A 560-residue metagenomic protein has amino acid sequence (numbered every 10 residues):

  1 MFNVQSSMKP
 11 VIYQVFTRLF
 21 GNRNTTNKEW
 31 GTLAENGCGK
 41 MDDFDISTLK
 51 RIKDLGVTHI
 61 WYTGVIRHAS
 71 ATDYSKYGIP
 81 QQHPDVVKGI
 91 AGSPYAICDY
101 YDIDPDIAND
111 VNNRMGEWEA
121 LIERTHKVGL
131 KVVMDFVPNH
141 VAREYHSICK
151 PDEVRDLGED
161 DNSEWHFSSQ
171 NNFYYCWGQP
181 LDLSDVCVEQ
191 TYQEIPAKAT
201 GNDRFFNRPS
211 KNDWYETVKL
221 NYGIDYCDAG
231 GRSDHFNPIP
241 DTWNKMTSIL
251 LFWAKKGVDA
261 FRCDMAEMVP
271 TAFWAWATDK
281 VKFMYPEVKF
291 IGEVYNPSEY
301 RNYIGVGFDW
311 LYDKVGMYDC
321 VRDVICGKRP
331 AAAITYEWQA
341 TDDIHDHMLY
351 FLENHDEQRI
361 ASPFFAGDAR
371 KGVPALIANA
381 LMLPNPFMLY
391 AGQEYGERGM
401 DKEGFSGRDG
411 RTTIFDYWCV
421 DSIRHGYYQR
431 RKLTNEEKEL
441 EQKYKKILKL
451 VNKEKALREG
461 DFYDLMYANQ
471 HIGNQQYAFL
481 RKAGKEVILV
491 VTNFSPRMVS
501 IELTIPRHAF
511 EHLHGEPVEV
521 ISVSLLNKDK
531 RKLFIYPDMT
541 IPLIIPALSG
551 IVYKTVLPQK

Functional and structural regions predicted by a protein language model:
M1-K131, N139-V141, H146-K150, R155-E164 (+6 more regions): N-terminal structural segment of carbohydrate-active enzymes
V11-Y13, I60-Y62, V132-M134, F261 (+3 more regions): Hydrophobic faces of well-ordered beta-strands that scaffold small-molecule active sites in alpha/beta enzyme cores
N22, T26-D42, A96-M115, T217-T242 (+4 more regions): The substrate-binding groove and active-site-proximal loops of carbohydrate-active enzymes, especially glycoside
R23, S70, D85-K88, H345 (+2 more regions): Loop/helix patches that line or flank the sugar-binding groove of alpha-linked glycan CAZymes
C38-I52, N237-A254, G372-L376: Short, acidic/polar
I122, H140, D152-L157, S168-L181 (+7 more regions): Active-site-proximal helices and loops of the catalytic beta/alpha 8
K127, K131, A142-A229, S233-F236 (+2 more regions): Active-site region of glycoside hydrolase catalytic domains
P496-K560: C-terminal beta-sandwich/jelly-roll accessory domains of carbohydrate-active enzymes
